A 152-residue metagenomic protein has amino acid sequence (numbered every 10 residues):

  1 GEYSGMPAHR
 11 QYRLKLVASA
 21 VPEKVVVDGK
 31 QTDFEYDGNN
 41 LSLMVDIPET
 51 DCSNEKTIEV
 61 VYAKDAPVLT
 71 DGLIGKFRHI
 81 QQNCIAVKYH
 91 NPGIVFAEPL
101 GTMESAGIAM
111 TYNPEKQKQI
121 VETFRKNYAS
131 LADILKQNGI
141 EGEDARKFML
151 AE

Functional and structural regions predicted by a protein language model:
E2-V21: Surface-exposed beta-strand/loop patches in extracellular or lumenal glycoproteins
G5-P7, D33-D37, L41-L43: A short local loop/turn or secondary-structure capping micro-motif enriched for an aromatic residue
E23-V27: Change to "...patches in solvent-exposed regions of secreted, membrane-anchored, or virion-exposed structural
K30-G38, R78, N83: Short, exposed beta-strand/loop patches in secreted or surface proteins that constitute
G38-G75: C-terminal beta-strand-rich structural cap/linker in extracellular carbohydrate-active enzymes
A63-K118, E122: Glycine/proline-rich low-complexity spacer/linker segments in large multi-domain proteins
I108-E152: A eukaryote-biased signal for long
